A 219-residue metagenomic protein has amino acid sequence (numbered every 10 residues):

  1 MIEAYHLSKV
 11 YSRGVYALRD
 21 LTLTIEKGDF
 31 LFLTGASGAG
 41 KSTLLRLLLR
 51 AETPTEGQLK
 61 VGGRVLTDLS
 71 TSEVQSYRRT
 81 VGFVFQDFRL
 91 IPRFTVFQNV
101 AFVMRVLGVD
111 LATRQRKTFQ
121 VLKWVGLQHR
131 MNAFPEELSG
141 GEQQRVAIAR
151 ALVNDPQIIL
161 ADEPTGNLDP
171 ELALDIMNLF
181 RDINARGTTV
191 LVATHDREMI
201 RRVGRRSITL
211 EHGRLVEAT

Functional and structural regions predicted by a protein language model:
S12, L66-G82, L111-A112, I183-A185: ABC ATPase NBD coupling module
L49: Helix-to-loop junction immediately C-terminal to a conserved catalytic motif
G57-V65, K117: Conserved ABC transporter NBD signature motif
F94-F102: Short coil-to-helix segment of the ABC ATPase nucleotide-binding domain corresponding to the Q-loop/switch region
F134-L138, E142-Q144: Conserved ABC ATPase signature
V153-Q157: A short, proline-enriched helix->beta-strand linker immediately N-terminal to the Walker B motif in ABC-type P-loop
I159-D162: Catalytic Walker B motif of ABC-type/P-loop ATPase nucleotide-binding domains
